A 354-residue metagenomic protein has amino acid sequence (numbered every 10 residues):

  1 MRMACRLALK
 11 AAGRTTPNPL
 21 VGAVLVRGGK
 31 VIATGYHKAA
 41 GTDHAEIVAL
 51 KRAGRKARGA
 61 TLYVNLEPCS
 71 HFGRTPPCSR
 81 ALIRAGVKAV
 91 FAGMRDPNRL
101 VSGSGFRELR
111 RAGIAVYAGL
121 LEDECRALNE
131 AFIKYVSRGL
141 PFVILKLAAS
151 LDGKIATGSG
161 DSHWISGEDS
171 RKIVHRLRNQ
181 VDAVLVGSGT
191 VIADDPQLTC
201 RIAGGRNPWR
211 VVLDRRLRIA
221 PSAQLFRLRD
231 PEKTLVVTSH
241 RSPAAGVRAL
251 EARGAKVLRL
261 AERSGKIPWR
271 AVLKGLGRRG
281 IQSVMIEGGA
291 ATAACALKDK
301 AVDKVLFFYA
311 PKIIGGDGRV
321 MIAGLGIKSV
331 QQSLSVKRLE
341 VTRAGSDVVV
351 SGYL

Functional and structural regions predicted by a protein language model:
M1-T16, Y135: Short, basic/aromatic recognition patches
A4, G22, C69, L109 (+7 more regions): Residue-level signal for inorganic ion chemistry
L20-G29, L147-A148, V350: Short beta-strand scaffold segments in enzyme catalytic cores
L25-E124, W209, L235, H240 (+1 more regions): Zn2+-dependent cytidine deaminase-like catalytic core
P97-L100, D123-E124, I192, R218-A220 (+2 more regions): Short gly/pro/ser/thr-enriched loop/turn and capping motifs at secondary-structure boundaries
K134-Y135, I144-Q282, A291-A294: Active-site ligand-binding patch in enzyme domains
R241-S242, G324-L354: Conserved histidine-centered catalytic loops in small-molecule metabolism enzymes
K298-V336: Flexible, gly/pro- and Lys/Arg-enriched active-site loops
